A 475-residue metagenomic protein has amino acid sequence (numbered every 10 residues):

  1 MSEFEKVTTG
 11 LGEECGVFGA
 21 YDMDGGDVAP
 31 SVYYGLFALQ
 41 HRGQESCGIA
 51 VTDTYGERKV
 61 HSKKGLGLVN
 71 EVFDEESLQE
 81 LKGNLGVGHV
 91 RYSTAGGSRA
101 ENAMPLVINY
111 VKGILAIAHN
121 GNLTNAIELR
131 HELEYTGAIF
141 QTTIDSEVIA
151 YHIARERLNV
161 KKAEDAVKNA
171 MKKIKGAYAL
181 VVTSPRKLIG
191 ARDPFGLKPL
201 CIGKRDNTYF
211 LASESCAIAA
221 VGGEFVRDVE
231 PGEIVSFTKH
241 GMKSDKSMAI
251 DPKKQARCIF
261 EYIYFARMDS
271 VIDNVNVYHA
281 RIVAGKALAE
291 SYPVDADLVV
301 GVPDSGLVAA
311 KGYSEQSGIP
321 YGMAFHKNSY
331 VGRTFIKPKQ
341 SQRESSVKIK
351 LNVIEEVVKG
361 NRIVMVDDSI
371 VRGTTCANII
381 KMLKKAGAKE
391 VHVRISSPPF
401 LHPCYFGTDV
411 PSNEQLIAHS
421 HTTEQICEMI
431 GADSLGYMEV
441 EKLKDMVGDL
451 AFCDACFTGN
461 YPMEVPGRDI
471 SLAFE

Functional and structural regions predicted by a protein language model:
M1-P231, S236-A296, V302, E390: Conserved short alpha-helical segments that host acidic/polar catalytic motifs at enzyme active sites
T94-A95, N125, L197-K198, I218-A220 (+7 more regions): Flexible loop/turn segments at secondary-structure boundaries
A138, N159-V160, P293-D297, E315-G322 (+2 more regions): Secondary-structure transition/capping motifs at alpha-helix termini and the adjoining loop/turn into the next element
T142, E147-A150, Y321-G332, M429-V447: A conserved beta-strand->alpha-helix junction
M171, R186-K187, G222-D228, K381-E475: PRPP-dependent phosphoribosyltransferase catalytic core
V299, G306-Y313, S317, Y321 (+1 more regions): Extended, hydrophobic alpha-helical segments in both membrane/secreted and soluble proteins
G318-V364, T374, L401-G407, P411: Short, glycine/charge-rich flexible loops or terminal/linker lids adjacent to PRPP-binding catalytic cores
N352-V366, I370, I395, V465 (+1 more regions): Mobile, glycine- and charge-enriched loop segments and immediately flanking short secondary-structure elements within
